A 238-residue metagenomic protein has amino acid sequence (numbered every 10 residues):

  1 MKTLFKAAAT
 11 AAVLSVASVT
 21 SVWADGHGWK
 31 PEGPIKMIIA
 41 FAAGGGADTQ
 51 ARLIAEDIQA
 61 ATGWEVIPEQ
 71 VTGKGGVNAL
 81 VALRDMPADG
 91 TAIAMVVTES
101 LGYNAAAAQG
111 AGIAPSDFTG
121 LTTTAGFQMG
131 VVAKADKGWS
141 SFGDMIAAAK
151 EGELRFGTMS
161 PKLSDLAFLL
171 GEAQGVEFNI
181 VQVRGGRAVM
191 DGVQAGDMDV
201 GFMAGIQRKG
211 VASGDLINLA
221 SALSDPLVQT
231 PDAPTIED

Functional and structural regions predicted by a protein language model:
M1-E32: Short, low-complexity disordered leader/linker segments with a strong preference for bacterial N-terminal type II
D25-P34, I58-A61, A82-A92, A105-A188: Hinge/capping helix and adjacent helix->loop/strand transition within the periplasmic-binding protein
W29-K30, K36-A51, T72-K74, F156-P161: Extracytoplasmic "Venus flytrap"
G44, L83-R84, V193-Q194: Hydrophobic residues within well-ordered alpha-helices
W64, M86-V96, G152-L154, V176 (+2 more regions): Alpha-to-beta junction loops
V77-L80, V189-M190, Q207: Short, hydrophobic alpha-helical packing/hinge segments within bilobed ligand-binding/sensory domains
A94-S100, S160-K162, G185-G186, F202-R208 (+1 more regions): Beta->alpha turn/N-cap motifs
G126, Q207-D238: C-terminal lobe and pocket-closing loops of periplasmic/extracytoplasmic Venus-flytrap solute-binding proteins
